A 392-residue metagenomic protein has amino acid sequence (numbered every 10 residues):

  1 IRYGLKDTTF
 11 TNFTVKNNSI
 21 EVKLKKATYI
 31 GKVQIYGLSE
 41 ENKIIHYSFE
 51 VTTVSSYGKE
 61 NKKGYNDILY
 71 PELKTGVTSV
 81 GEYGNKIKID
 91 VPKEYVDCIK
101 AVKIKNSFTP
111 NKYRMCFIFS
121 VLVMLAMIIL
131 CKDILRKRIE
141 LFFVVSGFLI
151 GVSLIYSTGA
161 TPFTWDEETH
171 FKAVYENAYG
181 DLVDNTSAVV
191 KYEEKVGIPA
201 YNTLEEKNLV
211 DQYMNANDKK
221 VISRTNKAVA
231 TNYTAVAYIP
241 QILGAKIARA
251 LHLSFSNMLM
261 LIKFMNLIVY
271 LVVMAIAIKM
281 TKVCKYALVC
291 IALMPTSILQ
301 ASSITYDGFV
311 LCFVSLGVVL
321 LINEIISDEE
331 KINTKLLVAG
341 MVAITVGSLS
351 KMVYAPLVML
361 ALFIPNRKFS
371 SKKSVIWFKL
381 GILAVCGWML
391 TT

Functional and structural regions predicted by a protein language model:
T109-L154, V375-V385: Start-transfer (signal-anchor) and selected internal transmembrane alpha helices of multi-pass inner/ER membrane
I128-L130, M260-V283: Transmembrane-helix motifs of polytopic, lipid-linked glycan transferases
R136-E168, Y175-Y213, I382-T392: Transmembrane signal-anchor helices characteristic of membrane glycosylation enzymes that use polyprenol
Y179-L261: Interfacial juxtamembrane loops and adjacent helix segments that form the catalytic/substrate-binding surfaces
L253-S256, A275-T296: Transmembrane-helix signature of polytopic, membrane-embedded enzymes that assemble or transfer cell-envelope glycans
S303-V310: Short acidic/glycine- and proline-prone juxtamembrane loop motifs at membrane-interface regions of multi-pass membrane
L320-E329, A355-C386: Perimembrane helix-loop-helix junctions
K335-M352, L357-F363: Membrane-interface alpha helices of multi-pass inner-membrane proteins
